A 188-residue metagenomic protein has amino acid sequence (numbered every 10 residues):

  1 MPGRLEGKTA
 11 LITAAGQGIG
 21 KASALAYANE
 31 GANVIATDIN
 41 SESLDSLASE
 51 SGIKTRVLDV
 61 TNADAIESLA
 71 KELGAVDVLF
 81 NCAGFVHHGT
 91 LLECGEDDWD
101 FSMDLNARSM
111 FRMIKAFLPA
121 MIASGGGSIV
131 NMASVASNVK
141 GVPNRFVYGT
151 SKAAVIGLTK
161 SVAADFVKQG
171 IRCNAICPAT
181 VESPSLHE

Functional and structural regions predicted by a protein language model:
G16-Q17: Conserved glycine-rich cofactor-binding loop
S41, P178-E188: Short, flexible catalytic-loop segment of classical short-chain dehydrogenase/reductase
T90-L91, G95-D100: Substrate-binding pocket helix/loop in short-chain dehydrogenase/reductase
C94, K140-G149, S161: Active-site loop-to-helix junction immediately N-terminal to the catalytic Tyr of the SDR YXXXK motif in Rossmann-fold
I114, S151, T159: Active-site helix of classical SDR
P119, A164-D165: Alpha-helical segment proximal to the catalytic Tyr-Lys
S134: Residue(s) in the substrate-gating loop at a strand-loop-helix junction that position the organic substrate next
